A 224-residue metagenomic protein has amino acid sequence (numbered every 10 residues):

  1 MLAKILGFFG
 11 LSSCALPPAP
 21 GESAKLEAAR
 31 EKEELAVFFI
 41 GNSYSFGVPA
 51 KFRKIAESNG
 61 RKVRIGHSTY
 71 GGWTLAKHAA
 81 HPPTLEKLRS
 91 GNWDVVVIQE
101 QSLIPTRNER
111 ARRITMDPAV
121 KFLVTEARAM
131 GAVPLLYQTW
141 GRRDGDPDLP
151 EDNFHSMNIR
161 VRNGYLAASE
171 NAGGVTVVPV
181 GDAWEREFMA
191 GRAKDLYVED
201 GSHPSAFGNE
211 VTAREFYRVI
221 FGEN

Functional and structural regions predicted by a protein language model:
M1-I40, Y44-A50, K54-R61, P147: N-terminal secretory targeting modules
L16, L196, H203, E210-N224: Conserved catalytic region of serine esterases and O-acyltransferases that act on ester linkages in lipids
S23-L26, H81-T84, N163: A generic local structural motif
L35-I40, Y44-F122, R128: Conserved SGNH/GDSL esterase-like catalytic core that processes O-acyl groups on lipids and polysaccharides
L85-S202, A206, R218: Alpha-helical cap/lid subdomain in secreted, periplasmic, or secretory-pathway luminal O-acyl-processing enzymes
